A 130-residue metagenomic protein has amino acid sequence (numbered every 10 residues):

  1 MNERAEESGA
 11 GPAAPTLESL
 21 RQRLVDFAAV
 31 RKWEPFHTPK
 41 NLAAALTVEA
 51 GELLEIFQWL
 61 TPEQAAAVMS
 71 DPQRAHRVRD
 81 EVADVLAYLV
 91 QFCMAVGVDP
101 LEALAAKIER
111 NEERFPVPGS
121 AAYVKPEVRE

Functional and structural regions predicted by a protein language model:
M1-E130: Flexible "arm" and connector segments at domain edges
